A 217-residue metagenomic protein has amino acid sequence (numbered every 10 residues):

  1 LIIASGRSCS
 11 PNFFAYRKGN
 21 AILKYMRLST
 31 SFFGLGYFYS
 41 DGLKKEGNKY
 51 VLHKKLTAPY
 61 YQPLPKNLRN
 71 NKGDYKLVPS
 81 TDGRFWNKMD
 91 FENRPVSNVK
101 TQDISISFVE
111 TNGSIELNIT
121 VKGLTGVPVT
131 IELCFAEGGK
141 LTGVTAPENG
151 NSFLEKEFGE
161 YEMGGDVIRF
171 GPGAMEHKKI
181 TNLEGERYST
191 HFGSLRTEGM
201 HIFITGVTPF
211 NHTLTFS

Functional and structural regions predicted by a protein language model:
L1-P172: Extended polysaccharide-engagement surfaces of secreted carbohydrate-active enzymes
E162-S217: Beta-strand-rich recognition/accessory modules
